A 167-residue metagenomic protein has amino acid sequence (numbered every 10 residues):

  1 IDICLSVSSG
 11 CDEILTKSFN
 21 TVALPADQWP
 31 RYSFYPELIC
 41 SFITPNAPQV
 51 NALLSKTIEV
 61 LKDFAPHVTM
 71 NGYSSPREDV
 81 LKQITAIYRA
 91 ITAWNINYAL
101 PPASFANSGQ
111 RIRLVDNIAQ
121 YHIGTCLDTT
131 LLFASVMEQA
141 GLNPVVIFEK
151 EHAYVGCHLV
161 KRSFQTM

Functional and structural regions predicted by a protein language model:
I1-P30: Beta-strand-enriched, solvent-exposed domains that form extended recognition/catalytic surfaces
L5-V7, I87-I91, M137: Hydrophobic, Leu/Ile/Phe/Ala-enriched alpha-helical segments that form helix-helix packing faces
T16, T21, Y35-C40, I58-L61 (+2 more regions): Intrinsically disordered, low-complexity regions
D27-E59: Extended, solvent-exposed functional surface patches
N46-Y121: Secondary-structure boundary elements
N107, G124-M167: Hydrophobic/aromatic-rich core segments of domains that either
